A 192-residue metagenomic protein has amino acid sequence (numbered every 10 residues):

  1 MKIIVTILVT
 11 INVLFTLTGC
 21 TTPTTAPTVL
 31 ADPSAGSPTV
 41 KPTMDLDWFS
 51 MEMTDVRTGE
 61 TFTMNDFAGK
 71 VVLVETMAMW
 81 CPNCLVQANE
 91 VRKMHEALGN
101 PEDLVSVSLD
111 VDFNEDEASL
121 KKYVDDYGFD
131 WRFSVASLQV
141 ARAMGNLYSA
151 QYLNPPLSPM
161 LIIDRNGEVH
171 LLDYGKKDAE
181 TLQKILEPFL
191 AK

Functional and structural regions predicted by a protein language model:
M1-V5: Positively charged n-region of N-terminal signal peptides that target proteins for export
L17-G19: C-terminal motif of bacterial Sec signal peptides marking the signal peptidase cleavage site
T21-P23: Bacterial signal peptide processing site
V29-M64: N-terminal "domain-start" segment that seeds a small globular fold
F62-L85: Short active-site neighborhood of thiol/selenol oxidoreductases, capturing the structured segment around
L73-V74, S106, M160: Hydrophobic beta-strand anchors of alpha/beta hydrolase catalytic cores
L85-G128, Q139-L147: Structural microenvironment flanking redox-active thiols in thiol-disulfide oxidoreductases
Y127-F129, L138-E187: Thiol/disulfide oxidoreductase modules built on the thioredoxin-like
